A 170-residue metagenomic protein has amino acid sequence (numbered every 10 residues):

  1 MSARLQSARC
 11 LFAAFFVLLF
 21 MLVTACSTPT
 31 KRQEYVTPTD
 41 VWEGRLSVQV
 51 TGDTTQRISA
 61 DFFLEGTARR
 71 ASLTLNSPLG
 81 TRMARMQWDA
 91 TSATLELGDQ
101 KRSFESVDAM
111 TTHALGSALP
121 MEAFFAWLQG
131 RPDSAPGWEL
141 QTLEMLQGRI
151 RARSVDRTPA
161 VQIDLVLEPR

Functional and structural regions predicted by a protein language model:
S2-F15: Bacterial N-terminal signal peptides that target proteins for export
F20-V41: Bacterial Sec signal peptide processing site at the extreme N-terminus
S27-T28, R102-R170: Mature, soluble, non-transmembrane domains
V41-M83: Post-signal-peptide N-terminal segment of Sec-exported extracytoplasmic proteins
Q56-A60, A84-R85, A135, P159-I163: Amphipathic hydrophobic-ligand
D61-L64, A84-W88, Q141-T142, L167: Extended lipid/amphipathic-ligand handling interfaces
R70-P120: An acidic-aromatic
